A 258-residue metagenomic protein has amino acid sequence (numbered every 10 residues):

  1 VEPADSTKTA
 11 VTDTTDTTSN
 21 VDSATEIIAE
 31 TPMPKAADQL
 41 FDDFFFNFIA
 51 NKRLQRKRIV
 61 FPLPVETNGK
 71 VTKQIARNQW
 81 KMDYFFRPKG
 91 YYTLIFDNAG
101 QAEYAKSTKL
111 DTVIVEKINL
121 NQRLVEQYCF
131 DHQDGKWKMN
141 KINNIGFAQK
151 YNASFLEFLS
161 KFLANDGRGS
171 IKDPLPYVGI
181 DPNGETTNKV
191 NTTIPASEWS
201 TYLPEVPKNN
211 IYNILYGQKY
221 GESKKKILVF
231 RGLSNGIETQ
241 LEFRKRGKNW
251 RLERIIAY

Functional and structural regions predicted by a protein language model:
V1-F61: Sec-dependent signal peptide cleavage junction
V1-T25, Y92-N143: Elongated, non-catalytic scaffold/linker segments and compositionally distinctive motifs
P34-F41, R123, A148-F155: Solvent-exposed, acidic/flexible segments
D43-F44, I49-W80, R168-G184: Short, well-ordered alpha-helical segments enriched in acidic and aromatic residues
F44, P64, Y128-C129, F158-K161 (+1 more regions): A structural feature that tracks compact, well-ordered secondary-structure segments with a strong bias toward
V65, G69-Q122, N183, T187-I237: Surface-exposed, charged secondary-structure patches
E116, L120-Q149, G236-Y258: Short beta-strand edge/turn micro-motifs at domain boundaries
D134-K172, I180-V190: Surface-exposed beta-loop interaction hotspot
